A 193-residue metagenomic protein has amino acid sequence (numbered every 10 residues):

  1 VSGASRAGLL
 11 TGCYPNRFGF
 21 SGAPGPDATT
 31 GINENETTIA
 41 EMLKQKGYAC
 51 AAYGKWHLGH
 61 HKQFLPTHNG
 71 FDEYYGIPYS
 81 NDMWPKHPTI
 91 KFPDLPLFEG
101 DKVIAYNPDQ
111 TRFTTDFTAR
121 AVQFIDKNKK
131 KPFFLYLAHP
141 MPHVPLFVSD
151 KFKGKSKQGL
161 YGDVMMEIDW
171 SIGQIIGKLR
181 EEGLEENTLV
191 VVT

Functional and structural regions predicted by a protein language model:
V1-T193: Formylglycine-dependent sulfatase
